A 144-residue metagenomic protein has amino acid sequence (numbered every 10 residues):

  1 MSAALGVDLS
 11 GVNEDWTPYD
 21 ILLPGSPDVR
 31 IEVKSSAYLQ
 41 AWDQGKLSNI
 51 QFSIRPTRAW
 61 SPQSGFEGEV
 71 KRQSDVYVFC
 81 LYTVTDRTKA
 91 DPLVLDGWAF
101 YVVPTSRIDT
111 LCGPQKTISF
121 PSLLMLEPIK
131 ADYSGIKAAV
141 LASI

Functional and structural regions predicted by a protein language model:
M1-V29, V33-I144: Nucleic-acid endonuclease domains
